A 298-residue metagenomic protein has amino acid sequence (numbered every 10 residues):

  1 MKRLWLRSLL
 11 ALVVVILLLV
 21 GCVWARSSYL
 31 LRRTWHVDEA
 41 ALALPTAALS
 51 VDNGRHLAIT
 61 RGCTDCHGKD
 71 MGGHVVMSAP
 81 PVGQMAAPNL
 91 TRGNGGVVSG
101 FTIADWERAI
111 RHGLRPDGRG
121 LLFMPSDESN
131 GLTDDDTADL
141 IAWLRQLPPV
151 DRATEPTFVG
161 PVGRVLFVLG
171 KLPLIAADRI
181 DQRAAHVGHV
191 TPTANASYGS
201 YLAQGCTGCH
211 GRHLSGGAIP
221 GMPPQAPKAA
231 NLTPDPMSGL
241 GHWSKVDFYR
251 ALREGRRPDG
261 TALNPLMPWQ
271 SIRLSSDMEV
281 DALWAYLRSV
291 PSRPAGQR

Functional and structural regions predicted by a protein language model:
M1-H36: N-terminal type II signal-anchor transmembrane helix that functions as the membrane-insertion/stop-transfer segment
V14, L19-W24, D135-A196, A282 (+1 more regions): Extended surface/linker regions that mediate inter-domain or inter-protein docking in multi-component redox
V20, W24, S28, A104-H112 (+3 more regions): C-terminal capping alpha-helices of c-type cytochrome domains
T34-I59, G170-A203: Electrostatic cytochrome c docking/interface patches
L44, D70-I103, G120-T133, G160-G170 (+2 more regions): Gly/Gly-Pro-rich "capping" loops immediately C-terminal to redox-active cysteine motifs in periplasmic/lumenal
G54, T60-K69, W106, L140 (+5 more regions): The canonical Cys-X-X-Cys-His
C66-G72, R111, P125, R145-Q146 (+2 more regions): Detector for the c-type heme attachment site
R108-D117, P173-H189, A251-P258: Short, solvent-exposed interaction modules
